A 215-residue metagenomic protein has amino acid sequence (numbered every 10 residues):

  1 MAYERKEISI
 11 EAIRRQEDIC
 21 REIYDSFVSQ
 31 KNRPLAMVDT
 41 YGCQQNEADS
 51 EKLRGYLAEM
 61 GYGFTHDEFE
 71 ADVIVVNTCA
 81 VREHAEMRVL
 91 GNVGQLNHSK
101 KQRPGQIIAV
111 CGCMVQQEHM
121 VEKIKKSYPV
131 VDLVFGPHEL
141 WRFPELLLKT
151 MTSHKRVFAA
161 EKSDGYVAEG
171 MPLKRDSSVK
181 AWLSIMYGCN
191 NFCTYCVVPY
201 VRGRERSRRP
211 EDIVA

Functional and structural regions predicted by a protein language model:
M1-A215: Proteins enriched for Cys/Gly/acidic motifs involved in redox and nucleic-acid/cofactor modification
